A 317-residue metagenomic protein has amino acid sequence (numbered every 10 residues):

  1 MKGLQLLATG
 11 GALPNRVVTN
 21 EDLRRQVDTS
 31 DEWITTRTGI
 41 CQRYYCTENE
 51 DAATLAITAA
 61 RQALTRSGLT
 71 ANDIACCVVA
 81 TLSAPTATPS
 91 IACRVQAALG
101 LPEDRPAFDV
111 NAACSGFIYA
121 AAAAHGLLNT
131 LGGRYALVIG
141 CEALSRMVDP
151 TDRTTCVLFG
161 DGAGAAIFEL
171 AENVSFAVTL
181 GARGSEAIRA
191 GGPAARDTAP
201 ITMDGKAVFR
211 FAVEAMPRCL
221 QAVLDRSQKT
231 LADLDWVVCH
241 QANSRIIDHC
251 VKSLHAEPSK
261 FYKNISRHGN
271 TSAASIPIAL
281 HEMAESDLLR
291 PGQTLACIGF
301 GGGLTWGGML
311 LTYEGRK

Functional and structural regions predicted by a protein language model:
M1-E48, T151-E214, R218, F300 (+1 more regions): Condensing-enzyme catalytic core mediating Claisen C-C bond formation in acyl metabolism
L6-A8, I34, A63, C77 (+6 more regions): Buried hydrophobic positions in well-ordered alpha/beta secondary-structure cores of metabolic enzymes
L7, A80, N111, A136-E142 (+3 more regions): Short beta-strand segments
V27-T36, T86-G100, L137-L144, A190-A194 (+1 more regions): Acidic-glycine-rich active-site phosphate/pyrophosphate-binding loop
I40-Q42, D73-V78, A97-N111, S145-T151 (+1 more regions): Glycine/charged-rich beta-loop-alpha catalytic/anionic-binding loops adjacent to active sites
A53, I57-A60, L64, S83-A84 (+3 more regions): Claisen-condensing/thiolase-fold acyl-transfer catalytic domains that form or cleave C-C bonds in fatty acid
A59-A75, R218-D235, M283-L288: Phosphate/pyrophosphate-binding loops at sites that engage ATP/ADP/AMP, CoA/4′-phosphopantetheine, polyphosphate
N129-G160: Flexible, glycine-rich active-site loops centered on histidine and acidic residues that chelate a metal or position
